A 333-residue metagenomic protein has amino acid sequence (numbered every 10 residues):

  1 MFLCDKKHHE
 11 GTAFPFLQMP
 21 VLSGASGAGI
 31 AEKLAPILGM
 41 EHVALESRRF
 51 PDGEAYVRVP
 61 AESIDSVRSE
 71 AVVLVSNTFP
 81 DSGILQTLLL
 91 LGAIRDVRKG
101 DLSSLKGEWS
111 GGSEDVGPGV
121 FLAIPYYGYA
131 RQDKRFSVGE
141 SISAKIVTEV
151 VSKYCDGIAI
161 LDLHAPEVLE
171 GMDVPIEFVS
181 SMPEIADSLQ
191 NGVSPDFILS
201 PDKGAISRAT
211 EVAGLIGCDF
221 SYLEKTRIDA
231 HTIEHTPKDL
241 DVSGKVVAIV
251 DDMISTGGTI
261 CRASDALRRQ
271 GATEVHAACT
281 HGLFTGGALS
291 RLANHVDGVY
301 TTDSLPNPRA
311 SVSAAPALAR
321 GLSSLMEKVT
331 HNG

Functional and structural regions predicted by a protein language model:
M1-G333: PRPP-associated nucleotide enzymes
